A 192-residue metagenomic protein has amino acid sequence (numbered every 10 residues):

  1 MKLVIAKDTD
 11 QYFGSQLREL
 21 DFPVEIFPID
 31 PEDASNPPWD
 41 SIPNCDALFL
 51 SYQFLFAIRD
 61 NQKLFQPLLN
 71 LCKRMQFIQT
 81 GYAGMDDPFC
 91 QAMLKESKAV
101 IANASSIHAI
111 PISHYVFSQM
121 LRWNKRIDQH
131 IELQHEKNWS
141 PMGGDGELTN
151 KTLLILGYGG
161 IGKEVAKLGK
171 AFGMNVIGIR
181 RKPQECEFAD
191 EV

Functional and structural regions predicted by a protein language model:
M1-F56: N-terminal glycine-/charge-rich "phosphate-binding" loop or analogous flexible N-terminal tail
D8-F13, A83-M85, G178-E185: Short, polar loop motifs at secondary-structure junctions
G14-L20, P38-I42, P88-E96, K182-D190: Short loop/helix-cap segments at secondary-structure boundaries that form the rim of catalytic
P23-E25, Q76, V100, N175 (+1 more regions): Conserved beta-strand segments of alpha/beta enzyme cores
E32-N36, R59-Q66, P141: Structural motif corresponding to alpha-helix initiation and N-cap regions
A47-I131: Phosphate/diphosphate ligand-binding glycine-rich loop within oxidoreductases
L133-P141: A short, charged, Gly/Pro-tolerant segment at domain boundaries
M142-V192: Rossmann-like dinucleotide/phosphate-binding beta-alpha-beta segment
